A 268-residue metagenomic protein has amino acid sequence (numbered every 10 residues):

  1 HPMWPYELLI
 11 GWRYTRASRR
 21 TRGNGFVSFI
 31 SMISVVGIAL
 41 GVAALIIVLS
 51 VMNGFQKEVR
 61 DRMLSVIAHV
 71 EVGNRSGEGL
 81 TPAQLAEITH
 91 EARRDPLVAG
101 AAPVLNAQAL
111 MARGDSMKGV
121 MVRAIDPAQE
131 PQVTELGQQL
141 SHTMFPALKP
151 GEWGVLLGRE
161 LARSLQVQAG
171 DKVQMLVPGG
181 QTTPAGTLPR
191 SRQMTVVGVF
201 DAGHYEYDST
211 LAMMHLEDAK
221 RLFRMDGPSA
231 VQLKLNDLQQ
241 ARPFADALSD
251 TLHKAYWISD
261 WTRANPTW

Functional and structural regions predicted by a protein language model:
P2-G41: N-terminal Sec/SRP start-transfer signal
W4-L8, L235-D237, A245-W268: A cross-kingdom feature of multi-pass membrane systems that activates on extracytoplasmic/periplasmic
L9, R13-A17, K57-A68, D250: Short amphipathic alpha-helical coupling elements at transmembrane boundaries
I30, A43-I67: Alpha-helical transmembrane segments
Q56-I88: Membrane-interface junction motifs in transport/secretion proteins
V70-N74, L161-A162, D226-D246: A short beta-strand structural signal in non-transmembrane regions
E87-A92, L136, F244-T251: Short amphipathic alpha-helices in soluble, non-transmembrane regions that often serve as interface/regulatory elements
H90-D226: A structural signal for hydrophobic secondary-structure junctions, strongest on transmembrane helix-loop-helix units
